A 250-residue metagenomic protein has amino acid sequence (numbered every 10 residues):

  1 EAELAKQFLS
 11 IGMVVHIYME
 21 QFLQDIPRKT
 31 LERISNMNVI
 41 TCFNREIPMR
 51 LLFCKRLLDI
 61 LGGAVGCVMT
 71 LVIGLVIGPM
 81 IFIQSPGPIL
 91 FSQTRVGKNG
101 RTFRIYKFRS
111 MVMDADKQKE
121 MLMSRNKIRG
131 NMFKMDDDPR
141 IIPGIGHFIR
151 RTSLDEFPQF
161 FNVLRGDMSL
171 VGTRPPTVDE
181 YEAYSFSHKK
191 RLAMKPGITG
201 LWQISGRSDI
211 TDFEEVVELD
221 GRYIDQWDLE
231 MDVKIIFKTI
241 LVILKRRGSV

Functional and structural regions predicted by a protein language model:
E1-L71: N-terminal hydrophobic signal-anchor/signal peptide
G12, Y18-Q21, D155-V163, I204-I210: Hydrophobic alpha-helical segments characteristic of transmembrane helices
F22-L23, K29-T30, F91-R140, T199-D220: Short, glycine-rich, amphipathic interfacial segments at transmembrane boundaries or analogous
Q24, P48, D114, T177-D179: Flexible, glycine-rich phosphate/dinucleotide-binding loops and adjacent beta-alpha linkers at cofactor/substrate
R50-Q118, N162, L229, K234-V250: A hydrophobic, helix-centered structural microdomain
N131-K195, I235-I243: A short, structured surface patch at a secondary-structure boundary
R165, D179, A183-V250: C-terminal terminal-structure detector
